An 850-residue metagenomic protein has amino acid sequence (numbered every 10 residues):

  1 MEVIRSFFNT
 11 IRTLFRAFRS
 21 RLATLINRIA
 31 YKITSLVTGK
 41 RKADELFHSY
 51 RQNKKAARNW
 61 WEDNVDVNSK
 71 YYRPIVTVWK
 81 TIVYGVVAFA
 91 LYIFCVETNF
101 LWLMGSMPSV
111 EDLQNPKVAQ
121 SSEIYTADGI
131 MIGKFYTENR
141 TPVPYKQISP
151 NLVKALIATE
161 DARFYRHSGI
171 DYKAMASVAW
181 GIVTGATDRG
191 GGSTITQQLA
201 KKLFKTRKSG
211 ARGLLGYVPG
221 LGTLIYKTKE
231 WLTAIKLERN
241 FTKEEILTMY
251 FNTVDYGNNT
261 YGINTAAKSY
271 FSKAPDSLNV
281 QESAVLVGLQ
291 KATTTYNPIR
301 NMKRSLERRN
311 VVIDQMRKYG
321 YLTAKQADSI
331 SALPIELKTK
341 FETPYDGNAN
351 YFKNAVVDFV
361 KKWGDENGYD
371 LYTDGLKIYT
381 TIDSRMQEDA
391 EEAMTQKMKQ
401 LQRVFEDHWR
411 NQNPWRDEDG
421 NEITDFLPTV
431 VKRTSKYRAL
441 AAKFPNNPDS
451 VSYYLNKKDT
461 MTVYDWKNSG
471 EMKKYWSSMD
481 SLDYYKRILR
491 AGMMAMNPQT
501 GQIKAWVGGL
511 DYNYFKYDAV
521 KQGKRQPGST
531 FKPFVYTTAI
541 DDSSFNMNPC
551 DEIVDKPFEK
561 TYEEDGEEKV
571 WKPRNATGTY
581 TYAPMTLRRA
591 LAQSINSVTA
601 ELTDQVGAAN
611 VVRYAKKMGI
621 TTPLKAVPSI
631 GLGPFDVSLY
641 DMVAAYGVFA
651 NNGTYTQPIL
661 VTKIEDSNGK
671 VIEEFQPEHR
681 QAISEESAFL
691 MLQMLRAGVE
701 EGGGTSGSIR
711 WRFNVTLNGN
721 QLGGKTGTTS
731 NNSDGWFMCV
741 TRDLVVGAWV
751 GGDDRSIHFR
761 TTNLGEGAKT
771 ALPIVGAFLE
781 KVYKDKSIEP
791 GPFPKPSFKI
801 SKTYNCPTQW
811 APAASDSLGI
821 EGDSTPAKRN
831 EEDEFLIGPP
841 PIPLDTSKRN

Functional and structural regions predicted by a protein language model:
E2, S6-N9, R16, N27 (+11 more regions): Peptidoglycan glycan-strand catalytic modules in the bacterial/periplasmic cell-wall system
E2-Y125, R163, V183, L401: N-terminal type II signal-anchor transmembrane helix that functions as the membrane-insertion/stop-transfer segment
G129, L156, L199, I246 (+13 more regions): Residue-level preference for non-acidic, small/hydrophobic
Y165-M175, Y261-N264, T323-D328, D541-D565 (+2 more regions): Short, well-structured active-site flanking segments
T184-A211, D276, K340-Y351, N546-V611 (+3 more regions): Conserved catalytic neighborhood of penicillin-recognizing serine enzymes
D188, T323-T381, R385-N446, T579: Non-catalytic structural connector segments
E230, A234, E238, Q290-R308 (+10 more regions): Active-site loop and adjoining helix of the penicillin-binding protein/serine DD-peptidase-beta-lactamase fold
T380, S384-Q400, V431-N497, Q502 (+5 more regions): A penicillin-recognizing enzyme superfamily signal
